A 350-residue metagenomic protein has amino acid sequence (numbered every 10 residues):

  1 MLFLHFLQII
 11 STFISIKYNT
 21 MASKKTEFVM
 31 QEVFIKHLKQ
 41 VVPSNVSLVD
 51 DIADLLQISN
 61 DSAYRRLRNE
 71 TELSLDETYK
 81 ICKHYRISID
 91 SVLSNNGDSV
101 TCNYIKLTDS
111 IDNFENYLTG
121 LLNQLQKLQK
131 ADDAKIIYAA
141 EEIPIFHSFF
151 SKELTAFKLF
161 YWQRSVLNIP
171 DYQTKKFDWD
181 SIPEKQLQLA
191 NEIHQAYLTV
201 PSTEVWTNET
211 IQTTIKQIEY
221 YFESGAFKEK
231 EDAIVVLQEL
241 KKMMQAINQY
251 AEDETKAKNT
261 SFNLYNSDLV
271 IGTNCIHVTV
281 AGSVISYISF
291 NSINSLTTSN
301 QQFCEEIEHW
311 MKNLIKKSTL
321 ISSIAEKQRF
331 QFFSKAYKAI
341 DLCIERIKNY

Functional and structural regions predicted by a protein language model:
M1-N103: Basic, Lys/Arg-rich alpha-helical nucleic-acid-recognition elements, primarily the DNA-binding modules of transcription
T20-M30, Q57-Y64, F149-Y161, T174-A190: Charged, low-complexity, helix/coiled-coil-prone segments
N95, V100-K106, S261-S267: Charge-rich, acidic-biased intrinsically disordered regions
D98-K175: Helix-turn-helix/homeodomain-like alpha-helical modules used for DNA recognition and transcription-factor dimerization
W162-F332: Hydrophobic protein-protein interaction segments
T273, R329-Y350: Charge-dense, low-complexity intrinsically disordered regions
